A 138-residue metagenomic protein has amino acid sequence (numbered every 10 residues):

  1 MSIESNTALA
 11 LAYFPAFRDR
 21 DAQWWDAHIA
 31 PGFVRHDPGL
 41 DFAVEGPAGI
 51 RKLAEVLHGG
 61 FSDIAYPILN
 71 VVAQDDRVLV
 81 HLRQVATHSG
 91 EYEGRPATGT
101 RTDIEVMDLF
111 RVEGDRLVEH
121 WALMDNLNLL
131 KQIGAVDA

Functional and structural regions predicted by a protein language model:
M1-A138: C-terminal and inter-domain tail/linker signature
